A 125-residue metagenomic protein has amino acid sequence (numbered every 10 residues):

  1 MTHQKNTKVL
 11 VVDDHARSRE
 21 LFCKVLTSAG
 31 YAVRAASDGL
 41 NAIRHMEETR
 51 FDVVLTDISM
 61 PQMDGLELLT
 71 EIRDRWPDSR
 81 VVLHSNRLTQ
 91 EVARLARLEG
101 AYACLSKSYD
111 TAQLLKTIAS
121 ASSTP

Functional and structural regions predicted by a protein language model:
M1-K8, A112-P125: Non-catalytic signal-transmission and effector/linker regions of two-component phosphorelay proteins
E20-S28: Charged docking surfaces used in two-component/phosphorelay signaling
G30-S37, H45: Short hydrophobic/Thr-rich beta-strand motif most characteristic of the beta2 strand and flanking loop of CheY-like
S37-N41, D64-E67: Acidic catalytic/metal-coordinating carboxylates
R44, L66-D78: Short amphipathic alpha-helix used as the core "switch/output" element in two-component signaling
M60: Receiver (REC) domain active-site loop signature in two-component systems and cognate sites in sensor histidine kinases
E67, L88-L105, A112-Q113: Alpha4 helix (beta4-alpha4-beta5 surface) of REC/receiver domains from two-component response regulators
